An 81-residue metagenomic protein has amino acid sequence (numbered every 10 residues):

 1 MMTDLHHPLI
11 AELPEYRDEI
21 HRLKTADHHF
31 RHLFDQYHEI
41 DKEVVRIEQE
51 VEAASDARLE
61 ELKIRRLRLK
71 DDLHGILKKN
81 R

Functional and structural regions predicted by a protein language model:
M1-R81: Extended, charge-rich alpha-helical interface modules
